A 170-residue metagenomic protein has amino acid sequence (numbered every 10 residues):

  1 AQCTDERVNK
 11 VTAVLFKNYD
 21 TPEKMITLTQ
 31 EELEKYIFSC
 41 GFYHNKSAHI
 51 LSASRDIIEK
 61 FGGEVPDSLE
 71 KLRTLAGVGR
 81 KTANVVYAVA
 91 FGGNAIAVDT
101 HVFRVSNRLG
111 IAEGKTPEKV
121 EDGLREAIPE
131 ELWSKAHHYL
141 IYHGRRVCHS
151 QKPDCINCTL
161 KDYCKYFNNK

Functional and structural regions predicted by a protein language model:
A1-K170: Catalytic cores of DNA base-excision repair glycosylases
